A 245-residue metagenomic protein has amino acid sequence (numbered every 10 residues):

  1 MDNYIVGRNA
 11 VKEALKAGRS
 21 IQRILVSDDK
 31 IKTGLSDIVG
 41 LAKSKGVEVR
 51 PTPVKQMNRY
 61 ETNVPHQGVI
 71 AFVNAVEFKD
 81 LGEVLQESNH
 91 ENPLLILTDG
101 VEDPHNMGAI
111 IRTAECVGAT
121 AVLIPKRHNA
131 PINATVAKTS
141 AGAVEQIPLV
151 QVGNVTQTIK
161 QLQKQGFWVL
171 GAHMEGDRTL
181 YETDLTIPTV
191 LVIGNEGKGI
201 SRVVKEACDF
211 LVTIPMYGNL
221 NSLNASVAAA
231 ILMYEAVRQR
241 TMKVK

Functional and structural regions predicted by a protein language model:
M1-Q86: N-terminal positively charged helical leader segments and presequences
R8, D28, G100, K126 (+3 more regions): Short secondary-structure boundary segments
K12, A17, C116, K138-A143 (+1 more regions): Structured adenosyl-cofactor binding patch, chiefly the S-adenosyl-L-methionine
E13-R19, S88-R178: RNA substrate-binding interface of SAM-dependent RNA methyltransferases
R50, A121-P125, T213: Short hydrophobic alpha-helical runs that function as membrane-insertion/retention elements
L170-N224: Active-site/ligand-binding-proximal alpha/beta "capping" segment
